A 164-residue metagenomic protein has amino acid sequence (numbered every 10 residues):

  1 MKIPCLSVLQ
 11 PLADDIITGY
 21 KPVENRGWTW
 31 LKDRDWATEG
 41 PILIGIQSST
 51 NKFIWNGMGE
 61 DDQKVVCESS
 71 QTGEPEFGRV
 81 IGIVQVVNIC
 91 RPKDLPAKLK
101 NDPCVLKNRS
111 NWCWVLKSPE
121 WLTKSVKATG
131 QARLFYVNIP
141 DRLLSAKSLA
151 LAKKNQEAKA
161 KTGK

Functional and structural regions predicted by a protein language model:
M1-K164: Structured alpha/beta reader/binder surfaces that contact nucleic acids or chromatin modification marks
